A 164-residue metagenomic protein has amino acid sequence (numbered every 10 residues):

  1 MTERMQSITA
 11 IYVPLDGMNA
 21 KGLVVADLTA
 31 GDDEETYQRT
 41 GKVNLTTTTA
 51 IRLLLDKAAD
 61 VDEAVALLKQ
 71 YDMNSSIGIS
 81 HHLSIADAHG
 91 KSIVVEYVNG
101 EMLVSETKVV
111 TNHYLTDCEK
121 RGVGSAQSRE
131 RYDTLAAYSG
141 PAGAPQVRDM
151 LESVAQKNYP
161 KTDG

Functional and structural regions predicted by a protein language model:
M1-K42, I79: A contiguous strand-loop segment
V13, D72, V98-E101, R129-T134: A general structural signal for short secondary-structure boundary/capping elements
D16, H81-D87, S92-I93: Short beta-strand scaffold segments in enzyme catalytic cores
D27-L28, E34-T36, I93-E96, L103-E106: Short helix/loop capping segments that flank catalytic or ligand/cofactor-binding pockets
T29, L68, D87-H89, E96-N99: Short, structured patches in soluble enzyme cores that scaffold and shape functional sites
G31-M73: Compact, glycine/acidic-enriched structural inserts
D62-L67, S76-I79, A88-G90, V110-G164: C-terminus-biased signal that marks the final domain/tail of proteins
V95-E119: A cross-kingdom feature marking charged/low-complexity
